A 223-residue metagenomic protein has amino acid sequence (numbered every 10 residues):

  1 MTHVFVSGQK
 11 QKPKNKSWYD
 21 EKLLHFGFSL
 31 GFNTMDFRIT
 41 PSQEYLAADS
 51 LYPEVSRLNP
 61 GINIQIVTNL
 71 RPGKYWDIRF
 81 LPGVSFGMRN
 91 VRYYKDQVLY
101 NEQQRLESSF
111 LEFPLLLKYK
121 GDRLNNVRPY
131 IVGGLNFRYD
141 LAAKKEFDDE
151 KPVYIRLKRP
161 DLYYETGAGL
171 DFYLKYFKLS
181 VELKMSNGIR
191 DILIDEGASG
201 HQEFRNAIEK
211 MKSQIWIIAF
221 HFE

Functional and structural regions predicted by a protein language model:
M1-S7: Hydrophobic h-region of N-terminal signal peptides that target proteins for export in Gram-negative bacteria
G8-P60, E223: Short glycine/proline- and aromatic-enriched beta-strand/turn motifs that initiate or cap beta-hairpins
P13, D161, F172-E223: Predominantly the C-terminal beta-signal and adjacent terminal strand-loop region of outer-membrane beta-barrel
Y19-L23, P53-G61, Q104-E112, L157-Y163 (+1 more regions): Transmembrane beta-barrel outer-membrane domains
D20-L24, F32, D36-R38, V67-K144 (+2 more regions): Gram-negative (and chloroplast) outer-membrane scaffold detector with strong preference for beta-barrel transmembrane
T40-V55, G87-S108, L141-L157, I192-I208: Flexible, solvent-exposed loop segments that connect beta-strands
S56-L58, I62, V67-P72: Intrinsically disordered, glycine/charged-rich N-terminal periplasmic/extracytoplasmic linker segments that lie
